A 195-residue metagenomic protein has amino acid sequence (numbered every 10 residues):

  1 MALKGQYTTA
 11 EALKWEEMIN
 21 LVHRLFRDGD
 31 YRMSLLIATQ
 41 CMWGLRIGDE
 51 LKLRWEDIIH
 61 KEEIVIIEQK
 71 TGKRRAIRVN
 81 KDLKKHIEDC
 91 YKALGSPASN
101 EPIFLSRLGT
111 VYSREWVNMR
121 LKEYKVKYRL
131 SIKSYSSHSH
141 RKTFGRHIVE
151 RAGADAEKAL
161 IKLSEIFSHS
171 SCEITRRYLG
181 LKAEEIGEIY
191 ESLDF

Functional and structural regions predicted by a protein language model:
M1-I19, G72-D82, N100: DNA breakage-rejoining catalytic core of tyrosine-based enzymes
A2, L13-W43, A154-D155, A159: Basic, Lys/Arg- and aromatic-enriched nucleic-acid-binding interface segment
M18, D82-I132: Active-site/catalytic core of tyrosine-dependent DNA strand-transfer enzymes
L25-D28, M33, M119-I161, E165: Short, basic (Lys/Arg/His-rich) helix/loop patches that form interaction surfaces in the mid-to-C-terminal regions
L36, G44, G48-L53, L163: Alpha-helix N-cap/helix-start motif at helix boundaries, enriched for small hydrophobics
K52-K85: Conserved tyrosine-mediated DNA breakage-rejoining catalytic core shared by Y-recombinases
D57-H60, A156-L179: Short, polar N-cap/turn motifs at the start of nucleic acid-interacting alpha helices
E68-T71, F167-S192: Catalytic-site neighborhood detector that most strongly recognizes the C-terminal catalytic loop/helix of tyrosine
